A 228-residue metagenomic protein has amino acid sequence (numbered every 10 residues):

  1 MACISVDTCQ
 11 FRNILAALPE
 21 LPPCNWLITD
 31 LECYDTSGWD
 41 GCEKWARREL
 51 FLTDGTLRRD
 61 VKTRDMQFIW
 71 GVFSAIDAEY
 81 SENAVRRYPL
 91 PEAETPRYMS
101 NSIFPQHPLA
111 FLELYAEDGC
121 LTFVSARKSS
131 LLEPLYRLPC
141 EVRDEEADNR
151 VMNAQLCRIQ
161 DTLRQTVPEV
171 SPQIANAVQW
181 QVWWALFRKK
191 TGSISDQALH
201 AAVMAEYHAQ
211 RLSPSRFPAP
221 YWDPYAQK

Functional and structural regions predicted by a protein language model:
C3-S5, N25-T29, W70-A75, F111-L114 (+2 more regions): Ordered hydrophobic segments in well-structured contexts
S5, Q10-V61, V178, V182-W183: N-terminal interaction modules that seed assembly of large macromolecular complexes
C9-F11, L31-Y34, I76-E79, G119 (+1 more regions): Generic structural motif
W39-L114: Surface-exposed, low-hydrophobicity interaction/linker segments
S102-D161, Q165, L186, A198 (+1 more regions): Acidic, proline/glycine-rich low-complexity IDRs
R164-A175, R188-D196, R211-R216: Charged, low-complexity interaction regions
A175-V182, P218-W222: Short, well-structured alpha-helical segments
A205-H208: Charged, amphipathic alpha-helical regulatory modules used for macromolecular assembly or allosteric control
